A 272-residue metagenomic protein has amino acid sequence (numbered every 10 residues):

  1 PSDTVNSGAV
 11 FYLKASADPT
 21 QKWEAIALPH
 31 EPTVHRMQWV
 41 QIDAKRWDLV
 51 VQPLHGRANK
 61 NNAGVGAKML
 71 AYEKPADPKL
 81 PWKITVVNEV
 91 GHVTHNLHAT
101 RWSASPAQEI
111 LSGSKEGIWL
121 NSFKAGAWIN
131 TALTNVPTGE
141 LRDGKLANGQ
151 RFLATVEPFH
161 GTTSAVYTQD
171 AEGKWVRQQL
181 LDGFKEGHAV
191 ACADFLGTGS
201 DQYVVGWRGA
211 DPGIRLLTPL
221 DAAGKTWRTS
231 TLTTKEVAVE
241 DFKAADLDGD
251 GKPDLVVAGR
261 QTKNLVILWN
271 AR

Functional and structural regions predicted by a protein language model:
P1-R272: Beta-propeller-forming repeat regions
